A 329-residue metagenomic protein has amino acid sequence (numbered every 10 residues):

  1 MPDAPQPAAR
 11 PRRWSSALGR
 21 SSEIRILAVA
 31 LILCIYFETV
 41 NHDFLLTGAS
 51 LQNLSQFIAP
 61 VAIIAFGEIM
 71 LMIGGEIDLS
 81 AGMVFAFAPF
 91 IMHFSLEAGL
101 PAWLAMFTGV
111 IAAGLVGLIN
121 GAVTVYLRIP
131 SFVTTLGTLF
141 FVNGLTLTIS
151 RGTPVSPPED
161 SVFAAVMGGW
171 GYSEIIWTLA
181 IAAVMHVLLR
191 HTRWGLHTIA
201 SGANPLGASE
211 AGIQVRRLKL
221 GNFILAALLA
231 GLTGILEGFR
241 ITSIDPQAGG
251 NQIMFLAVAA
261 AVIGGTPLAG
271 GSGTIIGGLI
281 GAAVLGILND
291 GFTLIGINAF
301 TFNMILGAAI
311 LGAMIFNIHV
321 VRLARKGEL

Functional and structural regions predicted by a protein language model:
M1-I35, A183, A203, S209-R217 (+1 more regions): Cytosolic-side transmembrane-helix boundaries in multi-pass membrane proteins
I26-E38, G67-E68, N143-G144, W177-V187 (+4 more regions): Hydrophobic core segments of alpha-helical transmembrane domains in multi-pass membrane transport and ion-translocation
C34-V40, F44-A98, V123-R128, V258-I275 (+1 more regions): Single transmembrane alpha-helix segments in multi-pass membrane proteins
H42-N53, T146-I149, L188-R190, G195 (+1 more regions): Inter-helical junctions in multi-pass inner-membrane proteins, predominant in energy-converting antiporter-like
S50, V184-I224: Membrane-helix/interface signature in polytopic inner-membrane proteins
L100-L139, I280-G281: Alpha-helical transmembrane segments within multi-pass membrane transporters and channels
L127, S131-T192, L218-G221, R240-G250 (+3 more regions): Transmembrane helix-bundle core of multi-pass membrane transporters and related energy-transducing complexes
A230, I241, D245-G307: Transmembrane alpha-helical segments in multi-pass inner-membrane proteins
